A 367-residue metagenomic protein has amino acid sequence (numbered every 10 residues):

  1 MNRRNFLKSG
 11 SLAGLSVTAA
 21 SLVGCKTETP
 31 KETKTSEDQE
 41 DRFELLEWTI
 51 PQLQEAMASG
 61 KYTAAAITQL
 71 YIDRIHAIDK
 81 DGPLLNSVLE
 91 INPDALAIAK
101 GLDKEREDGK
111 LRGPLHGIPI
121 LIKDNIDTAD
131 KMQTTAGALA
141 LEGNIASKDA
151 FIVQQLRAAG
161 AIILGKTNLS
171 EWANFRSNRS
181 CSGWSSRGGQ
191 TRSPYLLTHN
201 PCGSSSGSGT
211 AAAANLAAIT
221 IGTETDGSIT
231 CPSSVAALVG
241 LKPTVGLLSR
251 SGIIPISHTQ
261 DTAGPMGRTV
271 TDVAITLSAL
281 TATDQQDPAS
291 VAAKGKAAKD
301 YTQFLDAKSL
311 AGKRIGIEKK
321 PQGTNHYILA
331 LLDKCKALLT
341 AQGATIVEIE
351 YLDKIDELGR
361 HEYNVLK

Functional and structural regions predicted by a protein language model:
M1-L7: Twin-arginine (Tat) signal peptide motif
S9-G10, G14-A19, K26-E142, W172-N174 (+3 more regions): Short, well-ordered alpha-helical
K26-S36, K242-A330: A short helix-breaking turn/cap at a secondary-structure junction
Q54, T135-K148, Q154-R157, F175-S193 (+7 more regions): Peri-catalytic substrate-binding/gating loops that frame the active-site cleft of hydrolases
T68-Q69, K100, A150, D300 (+1 more regions): Acyltransferase
E90, P288-K294, K313-R314, I349-N364: Flexible, acidic loop-helix segments that line cofactor/substrate-binding pockets
D124-N125, G165-L169, I221-T225, E318-K320 (+1 more regions): Active-site-proximal beta-strand/loop segments in catalytic clefts of secreted hydrolases
K148-L280: Short glycine/serine-rich loop segments
